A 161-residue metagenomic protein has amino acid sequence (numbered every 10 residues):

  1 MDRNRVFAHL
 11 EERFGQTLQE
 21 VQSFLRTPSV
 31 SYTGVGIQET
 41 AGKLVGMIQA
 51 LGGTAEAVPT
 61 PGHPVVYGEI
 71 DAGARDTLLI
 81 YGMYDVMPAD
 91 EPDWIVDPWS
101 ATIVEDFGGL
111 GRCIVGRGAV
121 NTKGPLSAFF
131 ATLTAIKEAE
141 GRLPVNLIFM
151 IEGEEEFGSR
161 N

Functional and structural regions predicted by a protein language model:
D2-A119, I136-V145: Acidic/His- and Gly-rich active-site-bordering loop/insert found across diverse amide/peptide-bond hydrolases
C113, T122-N161: Acidic/histidine-rich catalytic neighborhood of metal-dependent amide-processing enzymes
